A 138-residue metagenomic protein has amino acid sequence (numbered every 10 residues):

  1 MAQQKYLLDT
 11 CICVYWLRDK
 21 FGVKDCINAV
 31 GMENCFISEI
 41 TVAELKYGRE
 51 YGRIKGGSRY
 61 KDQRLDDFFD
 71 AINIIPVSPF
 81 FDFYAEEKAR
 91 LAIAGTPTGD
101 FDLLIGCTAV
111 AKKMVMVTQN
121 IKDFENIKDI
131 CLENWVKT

Functional and structural regions predicted by a protein language model:
A2-L8, K24-T108, E125, C131-T138: PIN-domain endoribonuclease scaffold, especially VapC-family toxins
I12: Short, glycine/acidic-enriched loop or turn micro-motifs at the edges of active sites
L17-F21: Short N-terminal helix/helix-N-cap motif within the alpha/beta-hydrolase-1
Q119: Conserved acidic donor-binding loop of glycosyltransferase catalytic domains
K122: Conserved Rossmann-like nucleotide-cofactor binding loop
